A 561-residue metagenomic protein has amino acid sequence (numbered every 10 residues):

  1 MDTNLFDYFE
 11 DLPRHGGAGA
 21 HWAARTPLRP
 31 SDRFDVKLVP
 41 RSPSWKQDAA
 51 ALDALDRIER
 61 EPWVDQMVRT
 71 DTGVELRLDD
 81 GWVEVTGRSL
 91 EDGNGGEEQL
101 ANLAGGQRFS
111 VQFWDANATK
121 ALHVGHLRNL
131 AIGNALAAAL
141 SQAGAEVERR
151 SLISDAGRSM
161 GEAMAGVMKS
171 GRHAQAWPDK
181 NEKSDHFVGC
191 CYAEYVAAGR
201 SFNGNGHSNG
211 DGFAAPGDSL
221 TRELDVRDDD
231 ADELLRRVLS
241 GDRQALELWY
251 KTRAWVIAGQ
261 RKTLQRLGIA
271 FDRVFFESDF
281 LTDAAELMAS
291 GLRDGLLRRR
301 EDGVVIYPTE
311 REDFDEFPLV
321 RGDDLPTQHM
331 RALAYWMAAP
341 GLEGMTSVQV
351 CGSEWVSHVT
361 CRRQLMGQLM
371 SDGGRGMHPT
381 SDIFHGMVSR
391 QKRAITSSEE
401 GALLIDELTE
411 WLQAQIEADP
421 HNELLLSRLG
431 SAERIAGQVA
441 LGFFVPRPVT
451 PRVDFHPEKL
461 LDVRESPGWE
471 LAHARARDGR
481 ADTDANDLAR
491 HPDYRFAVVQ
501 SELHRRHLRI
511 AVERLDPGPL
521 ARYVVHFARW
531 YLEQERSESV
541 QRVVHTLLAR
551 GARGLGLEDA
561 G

Functional and structural regions predicted by a protein language model:
T3-G561: NTP-dependent nucleotidyl-transfer catalytic core
